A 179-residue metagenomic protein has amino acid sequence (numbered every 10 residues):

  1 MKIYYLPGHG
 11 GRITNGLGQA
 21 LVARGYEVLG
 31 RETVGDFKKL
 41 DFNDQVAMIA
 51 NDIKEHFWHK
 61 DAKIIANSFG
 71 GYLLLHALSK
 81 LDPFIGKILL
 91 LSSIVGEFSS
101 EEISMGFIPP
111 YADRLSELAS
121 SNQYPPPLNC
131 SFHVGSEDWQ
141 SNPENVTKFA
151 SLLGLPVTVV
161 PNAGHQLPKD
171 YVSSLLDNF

Functional and structural regions predicted by a protein language model:
M1-W58: Active-site catalytic motif of lipid deacylating hydrolases and related acyltransferases
N15, W139-N145, P168: Conserved alpha/beta-hydrolase "acid-adjacent" motif
R31-V34, T158-L167: Short glycine-rich catalytic loops that host catalytic nucleophiles or stabilize transition states across multiple
T33-D36, L89-F98: Active-site nucleophile loop of the alpha/beta-hydrolase fold
K39-L40, A163-S173: Catalytic histidine-centered segment of alpha/beta-hydrolase-like enzymes
I64-I65, I88: Conserved alpha/beta-hydrolase fold motif
I65-L75: Gly/Ala-rich beta-loop-alpha elbow adjacent to hydrolase catalytic centers
P126-P127, S131-V134: Short beta-strand/loop motif that positions the catalytic acidic residue of the alpha/beta-hydrolase fold
